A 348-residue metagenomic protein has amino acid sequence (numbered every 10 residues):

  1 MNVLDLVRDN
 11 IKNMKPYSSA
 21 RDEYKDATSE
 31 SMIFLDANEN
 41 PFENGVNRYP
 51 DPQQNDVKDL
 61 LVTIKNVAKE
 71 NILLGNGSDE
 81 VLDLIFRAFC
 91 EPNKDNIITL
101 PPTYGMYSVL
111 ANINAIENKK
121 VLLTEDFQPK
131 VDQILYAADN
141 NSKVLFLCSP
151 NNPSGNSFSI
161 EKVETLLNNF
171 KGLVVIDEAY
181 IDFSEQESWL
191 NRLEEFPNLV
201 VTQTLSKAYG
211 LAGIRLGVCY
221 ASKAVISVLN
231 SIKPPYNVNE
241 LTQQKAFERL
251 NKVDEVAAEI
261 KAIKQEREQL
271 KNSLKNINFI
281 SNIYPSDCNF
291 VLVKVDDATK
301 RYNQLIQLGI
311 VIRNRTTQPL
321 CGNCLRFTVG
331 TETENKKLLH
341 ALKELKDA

Functional and structural regions predicted by a protein language model:
M1-T63: N-terminal "arm"/small-domain region of PLP-dependent enzymes with the aminotransferase-like
N55-N96, N114: Phosphate-binding glycine-rich loop
A88-L110, T124: Conserved PLP-anchoring active-site segment centered on the Schiff-base-forming lysine
P101, K120-E125, R315-T316: Short beta->alpha connector loops at strand-helix junctions that form conserved, small/polar/Pro-enriched
N112, V131-N140, P153-V174, E178-L211: Active-site pre-lysine segment of PLP-dependent enzymes
E161, Q307-L308, Q318-A348: PLP-dependent enzyme catalytic core of the Aspartate aminotransferase-like
N198-N276, N282-I283: PLP-dependent aminotransferase class I/II
I263-K264, N276-L308: Conserved PLP-binding catalytic core of the aspartate aminotransferase-like
